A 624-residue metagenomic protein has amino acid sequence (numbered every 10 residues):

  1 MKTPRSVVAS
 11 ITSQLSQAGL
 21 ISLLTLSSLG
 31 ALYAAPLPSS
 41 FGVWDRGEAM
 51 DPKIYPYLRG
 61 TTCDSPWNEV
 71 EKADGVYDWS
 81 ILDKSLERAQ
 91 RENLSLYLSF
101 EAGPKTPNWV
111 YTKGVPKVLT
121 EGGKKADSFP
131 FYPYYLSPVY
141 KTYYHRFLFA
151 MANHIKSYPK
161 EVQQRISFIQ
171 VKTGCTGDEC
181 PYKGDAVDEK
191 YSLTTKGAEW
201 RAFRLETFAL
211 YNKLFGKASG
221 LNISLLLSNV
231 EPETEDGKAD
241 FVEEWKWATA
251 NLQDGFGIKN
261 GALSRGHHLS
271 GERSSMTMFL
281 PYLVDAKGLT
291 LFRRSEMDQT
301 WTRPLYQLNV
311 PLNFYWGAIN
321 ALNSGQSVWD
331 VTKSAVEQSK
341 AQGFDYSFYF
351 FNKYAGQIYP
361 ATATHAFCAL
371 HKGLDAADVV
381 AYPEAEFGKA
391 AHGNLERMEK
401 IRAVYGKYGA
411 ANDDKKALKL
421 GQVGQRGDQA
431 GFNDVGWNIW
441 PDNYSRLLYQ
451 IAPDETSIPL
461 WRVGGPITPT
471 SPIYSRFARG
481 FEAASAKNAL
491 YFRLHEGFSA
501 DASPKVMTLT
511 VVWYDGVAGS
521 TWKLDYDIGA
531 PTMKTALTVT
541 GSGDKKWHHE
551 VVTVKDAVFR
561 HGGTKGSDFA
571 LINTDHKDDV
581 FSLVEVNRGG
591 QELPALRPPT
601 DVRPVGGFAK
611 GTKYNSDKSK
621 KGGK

Functional and structural regions predicted by a protein language model:
A35-Y135, D298-W301, Q326-V336, F348 (+3 more regions): N-terminal substrate-binding region of glycoside hydrolase catalytic domains
Q90, S128-F168, F203, T207-L210: An active-site-proximal structural segment forming one wall of the substrate-binding cleft that immediately precedes
E101, D254-N433: Substrate-binding cleft of secreted/luminal carbohydrate-active enzymes
Q170, G177-P181, K196, L205-F208 (+1 more regions): Substrate-binding cleft/loops of secretory-pathway carbohydrate-active enzymes
G388-G497: Glycan-recognition and processing domains
G519-P531: Short, surface-exposed beta-strand/strand-loop-strand elements in extracellular ectodomains
P531-G563: Extracellular carbohydrate recognition and processing domains and analogous Trp-centered ligand-binding platforms
A570-K577: Short beta-strand-plus-loop segments that form exposed binding edges in beta-rich domains
